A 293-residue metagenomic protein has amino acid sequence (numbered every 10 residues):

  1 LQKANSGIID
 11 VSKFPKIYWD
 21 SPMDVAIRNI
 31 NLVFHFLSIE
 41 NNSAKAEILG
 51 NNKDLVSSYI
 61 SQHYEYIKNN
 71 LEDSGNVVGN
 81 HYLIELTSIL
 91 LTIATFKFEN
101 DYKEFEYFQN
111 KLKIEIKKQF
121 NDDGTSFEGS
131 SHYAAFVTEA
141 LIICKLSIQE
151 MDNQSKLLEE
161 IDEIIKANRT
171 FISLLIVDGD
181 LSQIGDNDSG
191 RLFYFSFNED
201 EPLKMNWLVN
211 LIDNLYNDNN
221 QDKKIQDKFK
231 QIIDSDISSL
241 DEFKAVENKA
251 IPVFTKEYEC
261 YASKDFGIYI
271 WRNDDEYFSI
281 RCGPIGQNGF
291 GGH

Functional and structural regions predicted by a protein language model:
L1-R169, L175, D180, D188: Aromatic-lined, polymer-binding surfaces characteristic of secreted/periplasmic polysaccharide-degrading enzymes
E128-H293: Carbohydrate-active enzyme catalytic cores, enriched for enzymes that act on polyanionic acidic polysaccharides
